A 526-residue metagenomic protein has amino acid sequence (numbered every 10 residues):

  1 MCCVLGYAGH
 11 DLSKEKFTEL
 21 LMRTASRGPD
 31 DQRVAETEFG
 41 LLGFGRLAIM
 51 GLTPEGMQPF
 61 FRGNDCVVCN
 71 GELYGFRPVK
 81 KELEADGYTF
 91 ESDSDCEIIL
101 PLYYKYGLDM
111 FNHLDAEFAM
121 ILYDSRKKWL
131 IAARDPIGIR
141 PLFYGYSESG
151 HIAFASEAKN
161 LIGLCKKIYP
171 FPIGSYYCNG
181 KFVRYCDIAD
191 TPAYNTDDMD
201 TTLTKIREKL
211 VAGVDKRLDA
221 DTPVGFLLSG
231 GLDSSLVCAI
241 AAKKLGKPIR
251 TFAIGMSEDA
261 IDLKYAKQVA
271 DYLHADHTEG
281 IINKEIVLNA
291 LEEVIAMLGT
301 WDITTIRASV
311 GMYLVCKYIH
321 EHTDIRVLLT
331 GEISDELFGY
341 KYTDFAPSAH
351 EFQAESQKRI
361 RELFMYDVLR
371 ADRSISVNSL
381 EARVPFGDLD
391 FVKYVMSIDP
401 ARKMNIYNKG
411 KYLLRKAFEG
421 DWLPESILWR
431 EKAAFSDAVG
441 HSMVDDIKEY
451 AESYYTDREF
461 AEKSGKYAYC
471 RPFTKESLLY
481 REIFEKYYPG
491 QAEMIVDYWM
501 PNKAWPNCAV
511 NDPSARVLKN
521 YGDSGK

Functional and structural regions predicted by a protein language model:
M1, E19, D324-T330, Y342 (+1 more regions): Adenosyl-5′-phosphate
M1-T300, H322, R326: Cysteine-centered catalytic environments shared across enzyme families
S13, S92-D95, L114, M199-I206 (+10 more regions): Hydrophobic (often cysteine-bearing) scaffold residues that line and stabilize catalytic clefts of nucleotide/cofactor
R33-E36, N112-A116, K167-P172, D219-V224 (+7 more regions): Short coil/turn segments at secondary-structure boundaries
F60, E117, I121, D302-Y313 (+1 more regions): Short, basic, helix/turn surface patches
E258-C316, H322, G339-Q353, R373-S374 (+2 more regions): ATP-dependent adenylate-handling ligase core
D335: Cytosolic ligand/metal-binding cores
